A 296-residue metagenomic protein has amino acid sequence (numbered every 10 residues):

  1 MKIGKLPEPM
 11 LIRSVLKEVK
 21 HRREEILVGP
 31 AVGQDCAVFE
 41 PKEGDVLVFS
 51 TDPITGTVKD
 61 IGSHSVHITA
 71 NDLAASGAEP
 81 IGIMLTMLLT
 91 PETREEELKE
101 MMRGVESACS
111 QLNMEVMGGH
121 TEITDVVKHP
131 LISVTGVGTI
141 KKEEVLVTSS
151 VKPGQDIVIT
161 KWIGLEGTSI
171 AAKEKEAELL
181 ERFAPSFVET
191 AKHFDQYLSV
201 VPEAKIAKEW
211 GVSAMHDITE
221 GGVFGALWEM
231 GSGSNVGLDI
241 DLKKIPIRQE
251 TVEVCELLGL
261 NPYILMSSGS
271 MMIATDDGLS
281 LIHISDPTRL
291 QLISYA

Functional and structural regions predicted by a protein language model:
M1-L281, S285, R289: Helix-biased detector of long, well-ordered alpha-helical tracts
L292: Cationic, low-complexity basic patches in intrinsically disordered or flexible, solvent-exposed regions
